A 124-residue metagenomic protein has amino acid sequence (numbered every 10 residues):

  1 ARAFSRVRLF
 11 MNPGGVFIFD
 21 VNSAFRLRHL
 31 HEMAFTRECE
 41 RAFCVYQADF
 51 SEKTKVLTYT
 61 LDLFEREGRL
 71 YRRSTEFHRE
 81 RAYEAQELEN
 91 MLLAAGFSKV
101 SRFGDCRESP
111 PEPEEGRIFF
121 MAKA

Functional and structural regions predicted by a protein language model:
A1-R2, E32-A34, G116-R117: Short, glycine/charged-enriched secondary-structure capping and boundary segments
A1-V16: A short glycine-rich, Lys/Arg-flanked "PGG" loop and its adjoining helix->strand segment in the class I
N12, R72-S74, R117-F119: Secondary-structure boundary/capping motif
G14, T54-V56, E115-R117: A general secondary-structure signal for short beta-strands and their flanking turns/coil in non-transmembrane regions
G15, V21, F103-D105: A short, aromatic/hydrophobic, helix- or strand-capping loop or linear motif that either lines the entrance/gate
I18-E87: SAM-dependent methyltransferase
R79-A124: C-terminal lobe and adjacent flexible extensions of AdoMet/dcAdoMet transferase-like proteins
